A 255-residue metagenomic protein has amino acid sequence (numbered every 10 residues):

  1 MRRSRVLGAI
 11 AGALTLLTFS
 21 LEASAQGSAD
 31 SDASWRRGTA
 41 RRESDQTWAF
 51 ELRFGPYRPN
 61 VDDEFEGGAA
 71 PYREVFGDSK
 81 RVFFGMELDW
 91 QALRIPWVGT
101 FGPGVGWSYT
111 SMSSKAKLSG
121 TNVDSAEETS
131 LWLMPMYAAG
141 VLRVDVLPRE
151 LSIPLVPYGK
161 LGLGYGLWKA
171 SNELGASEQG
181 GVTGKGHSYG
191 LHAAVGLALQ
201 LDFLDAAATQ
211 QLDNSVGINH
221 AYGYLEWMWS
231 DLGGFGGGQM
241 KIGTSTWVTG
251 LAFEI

Functional and structural regions predicted by a protein language model:
M1-E43: Cleavable N-terminal export/targeting peptides
A25-L93, G233-K241, A252-E254: Short glycine/proline- and aromatic-enriched beta-strand/turn motifs that initiate or cap beta-hairpins
G27, A40-Q46, A92-F101, D145-L155 (+1 more regions): Short loop/turn motifs that connect adjacent beta-strands in outer-membrane beta-barrel proteins
Q46-W48, D78-F84, S130-M136, L155 (+3 more regions): Residues that define the transmembrane beta-barrel architecture of outer-membrane proteins
F54-N60, W107-S113, L142-V144, L163-S171 (+3 more regions): Transmembrane beta-strands of outer-membrane beta-barrel pores
N60-R81, S108-P135, L167-S188, G236-K241: Extracellular/periplasm-exposed beta-strand and loop segments of Gram-negative cell-envelope proteins, dominated by
F84-E173: Gram-negative (and chloroplast) outer-membrane scaffold detector with strong preference for beta-barrel transmembrane
G196-I255: Predominantly the C-terminal beta-signal and adjacent terminal strand-loop region of outer-membrane beta-barrel
